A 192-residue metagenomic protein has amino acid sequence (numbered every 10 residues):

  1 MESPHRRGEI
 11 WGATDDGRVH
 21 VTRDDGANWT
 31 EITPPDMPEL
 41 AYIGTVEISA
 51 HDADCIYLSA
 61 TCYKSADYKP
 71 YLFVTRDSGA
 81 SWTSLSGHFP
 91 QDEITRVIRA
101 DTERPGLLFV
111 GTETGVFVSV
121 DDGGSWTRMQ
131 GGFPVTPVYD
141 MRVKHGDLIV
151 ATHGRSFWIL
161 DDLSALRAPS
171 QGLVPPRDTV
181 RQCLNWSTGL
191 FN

Functional and structural regions predicted by a protein language model:
M1-V180, L184-F191: Beta-propeller blade termini and top-face loops
